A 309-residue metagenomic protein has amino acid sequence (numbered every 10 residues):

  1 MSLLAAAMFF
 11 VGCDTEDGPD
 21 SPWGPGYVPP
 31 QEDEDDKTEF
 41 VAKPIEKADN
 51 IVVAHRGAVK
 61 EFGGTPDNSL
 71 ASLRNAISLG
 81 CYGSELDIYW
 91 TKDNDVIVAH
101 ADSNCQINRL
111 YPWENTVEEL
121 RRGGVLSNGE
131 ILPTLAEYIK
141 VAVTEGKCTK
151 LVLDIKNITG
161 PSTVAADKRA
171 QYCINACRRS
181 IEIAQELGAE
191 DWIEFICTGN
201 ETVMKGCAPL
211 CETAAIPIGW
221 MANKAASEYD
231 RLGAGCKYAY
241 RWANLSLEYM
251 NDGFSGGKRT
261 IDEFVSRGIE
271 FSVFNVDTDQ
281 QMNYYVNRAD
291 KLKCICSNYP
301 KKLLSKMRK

Functional and structural regions predicted by a protein language model:
M1-V11: Sec-dependent bacterial lipoprotein signal peptides
C13-K309: Phosphate-group recognition and catalysis centered on beta-loop-alpha active-site segments
